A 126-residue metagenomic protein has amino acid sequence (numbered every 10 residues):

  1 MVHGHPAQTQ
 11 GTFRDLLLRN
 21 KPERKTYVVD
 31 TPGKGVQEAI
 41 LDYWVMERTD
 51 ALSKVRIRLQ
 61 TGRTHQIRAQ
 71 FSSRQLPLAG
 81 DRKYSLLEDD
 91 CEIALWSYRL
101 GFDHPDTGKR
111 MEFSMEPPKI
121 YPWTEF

Functional and structural regions predicted by a protein language model:
M1-F126: RNA pseudouridine synthases
